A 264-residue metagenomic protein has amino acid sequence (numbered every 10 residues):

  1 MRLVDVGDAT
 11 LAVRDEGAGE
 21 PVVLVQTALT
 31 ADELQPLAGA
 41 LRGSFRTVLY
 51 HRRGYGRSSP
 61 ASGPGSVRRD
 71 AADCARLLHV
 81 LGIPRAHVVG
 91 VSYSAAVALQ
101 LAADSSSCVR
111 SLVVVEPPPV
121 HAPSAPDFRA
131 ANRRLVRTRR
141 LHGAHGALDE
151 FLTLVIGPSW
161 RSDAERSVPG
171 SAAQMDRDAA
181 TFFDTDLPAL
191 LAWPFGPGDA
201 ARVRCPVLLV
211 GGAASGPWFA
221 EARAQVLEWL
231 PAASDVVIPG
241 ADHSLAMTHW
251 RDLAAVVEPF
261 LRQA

Functional and structural regions predicted by a protein language model:
D5-P60, L77: Conserved HGGG/HGGXW glycine-rich cap/lid loop of the alpha/beta-hydrolase fold
L24-A28, S92, G212: Glycine-rich His-Gly loop
A28, A213-S215, G240-D242: Acidic beta-to-alpha connecting loop that harbors the catalytic carboxylate
G39, V48-V89, Y93, A255: Active-site loop/oxyanion-hole signature of alpha/beta-hydrolase fold enzymes
P84-P123: Conserved hydrolase catalytic core segment
P117-A172, D184-L187: Helix-rich cap/lid subdomain of alpha/beta-hydrolase
Q174-E228, V237: Conserved serine/cysteine hydrolase catalytic core
I238-R251: Catalytic histidine-centered segment of alpha/beta-hydrolase-like enzymes
